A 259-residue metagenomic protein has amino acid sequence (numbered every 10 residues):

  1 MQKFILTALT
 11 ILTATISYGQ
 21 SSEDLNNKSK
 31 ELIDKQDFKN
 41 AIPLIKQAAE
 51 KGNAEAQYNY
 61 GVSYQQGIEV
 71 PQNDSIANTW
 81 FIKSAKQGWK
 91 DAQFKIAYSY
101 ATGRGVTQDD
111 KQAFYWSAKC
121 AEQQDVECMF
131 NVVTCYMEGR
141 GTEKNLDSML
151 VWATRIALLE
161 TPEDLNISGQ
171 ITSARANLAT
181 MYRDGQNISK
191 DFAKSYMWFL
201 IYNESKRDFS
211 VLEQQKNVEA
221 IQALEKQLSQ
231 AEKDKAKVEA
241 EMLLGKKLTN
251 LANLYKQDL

Functional and structural regions predicted by a protein language model:
F4-T13: Sec-dependent N-terminal signal peptides
T15-G19: Sec/Tat signal peptide C-region and signal peptidase I cleavage site
Q20, D37, E50-N53, Q66-I68 (+13 more regions): Short helix-capping/linker turns of helical repeat alpha-solenoids
L25-L32, L44, N59-Q66, V70 (+5 more regions): Hydrophobic face of amphipathic alpha-helices that form TPR/SEL1-like repeat modules and related alpha-solenoid
V151-L158, S189-V211, V238-G245: TPR/TPR-like (Sel1-like) alpha-helical repeat modules
Q186, F209-L259: Terminal, low-structured helical/coil segments at or just beyond the last alpha-helical repeat
